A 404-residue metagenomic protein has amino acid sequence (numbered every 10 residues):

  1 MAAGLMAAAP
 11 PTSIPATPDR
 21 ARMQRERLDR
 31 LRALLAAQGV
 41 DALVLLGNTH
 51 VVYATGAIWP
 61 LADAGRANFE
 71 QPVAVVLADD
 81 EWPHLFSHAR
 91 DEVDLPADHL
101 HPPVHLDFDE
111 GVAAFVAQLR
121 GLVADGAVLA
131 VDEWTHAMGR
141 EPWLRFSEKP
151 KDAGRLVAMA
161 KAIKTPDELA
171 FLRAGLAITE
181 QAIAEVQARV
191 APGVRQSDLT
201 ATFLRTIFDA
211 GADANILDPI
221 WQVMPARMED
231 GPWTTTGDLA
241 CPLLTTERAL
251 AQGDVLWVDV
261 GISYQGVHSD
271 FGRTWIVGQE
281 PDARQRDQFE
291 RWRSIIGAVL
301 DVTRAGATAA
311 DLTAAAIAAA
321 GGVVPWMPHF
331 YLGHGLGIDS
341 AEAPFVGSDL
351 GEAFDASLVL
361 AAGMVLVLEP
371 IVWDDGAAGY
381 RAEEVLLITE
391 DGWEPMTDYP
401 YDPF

Functional and structural regions predicted by a protein language model:
M1-F404: Active-site neighborhoods and metal-handling regions in enzymes and metal-associated proteins
